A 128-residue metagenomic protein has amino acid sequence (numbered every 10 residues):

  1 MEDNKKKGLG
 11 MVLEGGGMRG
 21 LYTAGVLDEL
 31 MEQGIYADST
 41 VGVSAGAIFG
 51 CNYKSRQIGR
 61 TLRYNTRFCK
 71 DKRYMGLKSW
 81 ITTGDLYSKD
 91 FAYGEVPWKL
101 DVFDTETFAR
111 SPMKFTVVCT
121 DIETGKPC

Functional and structural regions predicted by a protein language model:
M1-V43, C51-C128: Patatin-like phospholipase
